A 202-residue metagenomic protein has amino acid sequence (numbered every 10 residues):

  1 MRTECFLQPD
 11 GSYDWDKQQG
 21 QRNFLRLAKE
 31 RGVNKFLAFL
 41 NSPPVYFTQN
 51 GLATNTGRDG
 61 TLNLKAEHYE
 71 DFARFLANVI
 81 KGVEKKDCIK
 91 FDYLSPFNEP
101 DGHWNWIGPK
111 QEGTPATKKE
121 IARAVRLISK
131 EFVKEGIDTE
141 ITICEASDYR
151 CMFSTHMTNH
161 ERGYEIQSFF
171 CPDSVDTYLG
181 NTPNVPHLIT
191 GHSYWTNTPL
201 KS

Functional and structural regions predicted by a protein language model:
M1-D92, W104, E112-T117, A122 (+2 more regions): N-terminal catalytic cores of secreted or lumenal carbohydrate-active enzymes
V33-L37, P44, K90-S95, D138-T142 (+1 more regions): Structural preference for beta-strand elements that scaffold enzyme active sites
S42-Y46, F97-H103, A146-R150, S193-N197: Solvent-exposed loop/turn segments at secondary-structure junctions within structured extracellular/periplasmic domains
Y69, K81, Q111-S202: Noncatalytic carbohydrate-binding groove/subsite architecture in carbohydrate-active enzymes
